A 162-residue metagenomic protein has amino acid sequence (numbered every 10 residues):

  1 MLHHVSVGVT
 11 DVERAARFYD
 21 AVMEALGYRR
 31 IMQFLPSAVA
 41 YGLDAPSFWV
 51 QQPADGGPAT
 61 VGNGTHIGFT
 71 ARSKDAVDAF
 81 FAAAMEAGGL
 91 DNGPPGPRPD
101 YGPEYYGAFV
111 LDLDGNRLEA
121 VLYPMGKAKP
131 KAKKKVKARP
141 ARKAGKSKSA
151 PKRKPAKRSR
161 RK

Functional and structural regions predicted by a protein language model:
M1-A16, I67, P124-K143, K148 (+1 more regions): N-terminal beta-strand motif that seeds the catalytic metal site of vicinal oxygen chelate
V7-F48: Core segments of cupin and vicinal oxygen chelate
V9-R14, F69-L113: Vicinal oxygen chelate
S37-V39, T65, E104-A108: Short beta-strand micro-motifs in enzyme catalytic cores
Y41-A79: Long, continuous compositionally biased terminal/linker segments
R117: Glycine-rich acetyl-CoA-binding "A-motif" of GNAT/NAT acetyltransferases
